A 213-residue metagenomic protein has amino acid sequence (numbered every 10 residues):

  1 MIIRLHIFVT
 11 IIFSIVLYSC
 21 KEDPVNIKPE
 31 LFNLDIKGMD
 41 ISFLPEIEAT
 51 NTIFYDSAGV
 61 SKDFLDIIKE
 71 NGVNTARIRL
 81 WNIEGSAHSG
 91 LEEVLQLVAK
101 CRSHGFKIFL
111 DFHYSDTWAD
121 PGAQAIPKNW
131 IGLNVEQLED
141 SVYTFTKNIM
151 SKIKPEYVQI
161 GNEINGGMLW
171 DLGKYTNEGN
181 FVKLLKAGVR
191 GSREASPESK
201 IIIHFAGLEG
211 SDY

Functional and structural regions predicted by a protein language model:
M1-I7: Bacterial N-terminal signal peptides that target proteins for export
S14, N33, E70, S151-K152: Alpha-helix termination/capping residues and helix-transition junctions
V16-S19: C-terminal motif of bacterial Sec signal peptides marking the signal peptidase cleavage site
K21-D23: Bacterial signal peptide processing site
K28-Q96, K100-K107, S115-S141, Q159 (+1 more regions): N-terminal substrate-binding region of glycoside hydrolase catalytic domains
G90-L95, A99, D120-Y213: Active-site cleft segment of glycoside hydrolase catalytic domains centered on the general acid/base Glu
F112-D116, E163-I164: Short glycine-enriched loops at secondary-structure junctions
